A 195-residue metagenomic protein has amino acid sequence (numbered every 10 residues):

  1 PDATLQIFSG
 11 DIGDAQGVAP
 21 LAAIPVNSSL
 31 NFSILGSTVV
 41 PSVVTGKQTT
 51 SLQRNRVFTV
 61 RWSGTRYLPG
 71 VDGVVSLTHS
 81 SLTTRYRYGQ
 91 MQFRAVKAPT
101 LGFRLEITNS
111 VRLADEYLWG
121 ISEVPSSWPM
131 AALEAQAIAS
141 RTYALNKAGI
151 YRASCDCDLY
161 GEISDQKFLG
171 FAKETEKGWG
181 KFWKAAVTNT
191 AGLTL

Functional and structural regions predicted by a protein language model:
P1-L195: Conserved, single-site charged/polar hotspot
